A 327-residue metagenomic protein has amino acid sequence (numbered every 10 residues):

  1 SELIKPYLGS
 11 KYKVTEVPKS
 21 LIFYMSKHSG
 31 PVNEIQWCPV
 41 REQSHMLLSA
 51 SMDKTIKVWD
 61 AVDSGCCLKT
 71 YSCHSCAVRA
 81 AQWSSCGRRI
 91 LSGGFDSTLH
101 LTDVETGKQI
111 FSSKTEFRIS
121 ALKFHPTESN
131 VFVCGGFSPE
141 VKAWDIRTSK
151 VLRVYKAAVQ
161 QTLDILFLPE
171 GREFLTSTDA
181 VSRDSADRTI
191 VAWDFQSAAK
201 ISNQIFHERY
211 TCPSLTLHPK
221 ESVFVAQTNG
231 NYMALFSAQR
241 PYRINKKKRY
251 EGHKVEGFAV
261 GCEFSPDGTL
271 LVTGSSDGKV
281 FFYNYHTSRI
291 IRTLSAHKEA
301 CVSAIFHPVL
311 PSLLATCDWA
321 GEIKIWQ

Functional and structural regions predicted by a protein language model:
S1-S29: Intrinsically disordered terminal extensions that flank WD40 beta-propeller domains in eukaryotic WD-repeat scaffold
I22, E42-L48, K69, G87-L91 (+12 more regions): Structural hallmark of WD40 beta-propellers
I22-M25, C66-T70, K108-S112, K150-Y155 (+3 more regions): A short beta-strand motif characteristic of beta-propeller blades
M25-V32, Y71-V78, S113-I119, K156-T162 (+3 more regions): WD40/WD-repeat beta-propeller blade N-cap
I35, I56-D60, A81, G93 (+7 more regions): WD40-repeat beta-propellers
Q36-S44, A81-G87, K123-S129, V159 (+5 more regions): Loop/turn segments within WD40 beta-propeller blades
S49-D53, G93-D96, C134-S138, E170 (+4 more regions): Conserved strand-to-loop turn within each blade of WD40 beta-propeller repeats
I305-Q327: Blade-level signature of beta-propeller repeat domains, shared across WD40, Kelch, NHL, RCC1 and BNR/Asp-box propellers
